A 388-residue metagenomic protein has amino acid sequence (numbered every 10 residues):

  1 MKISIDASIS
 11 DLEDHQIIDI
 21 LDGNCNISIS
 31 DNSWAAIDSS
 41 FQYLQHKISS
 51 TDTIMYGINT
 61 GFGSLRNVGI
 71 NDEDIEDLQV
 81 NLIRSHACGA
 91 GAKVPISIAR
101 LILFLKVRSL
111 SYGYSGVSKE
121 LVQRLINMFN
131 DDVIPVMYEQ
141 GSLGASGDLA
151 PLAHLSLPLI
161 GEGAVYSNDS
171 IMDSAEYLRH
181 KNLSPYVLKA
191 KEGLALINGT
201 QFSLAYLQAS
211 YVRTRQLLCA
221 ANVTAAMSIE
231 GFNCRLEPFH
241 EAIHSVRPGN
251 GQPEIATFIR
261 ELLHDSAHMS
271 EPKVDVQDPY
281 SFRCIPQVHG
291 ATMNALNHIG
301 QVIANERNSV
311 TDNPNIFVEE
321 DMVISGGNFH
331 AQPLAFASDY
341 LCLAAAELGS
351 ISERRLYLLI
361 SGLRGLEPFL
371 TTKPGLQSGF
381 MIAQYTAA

Functional and structural regions predicted by a protein language model:
M1-D52: N- or domain-start disorder-to-order transition segments that initiate the globular core
D11-D19, G23, V68-I98, D131 (+3 more regions): Glycine-/small-residue-rich beta-strand-loop submotif within the FAD-binding core of flavoenzymes
Y56-I70, D74-L78, S85-L110, Y138-I160 (+2 more regions): FAD-binding core of FAD-dependent oxidoreductases, characterized by glycine-rich FAD pyrophosphate-binding loops
C88-G116, S174-Q208, D275, G365-A388: A structural-propensity feature for long, helix-poor, extended segments
Y114-Q140: FAD-binding glycine-rich core of flavoenzymes that anchor FAD
P151-F258: Mobile "lid/hinge" segments at catalytic clefts and subdomain interfaces of large enzymes
I229-S350: Accessory "access/gating" subregions that flank catalytic or transport cores
H330-A388: C-terminal catalytic subdomain
